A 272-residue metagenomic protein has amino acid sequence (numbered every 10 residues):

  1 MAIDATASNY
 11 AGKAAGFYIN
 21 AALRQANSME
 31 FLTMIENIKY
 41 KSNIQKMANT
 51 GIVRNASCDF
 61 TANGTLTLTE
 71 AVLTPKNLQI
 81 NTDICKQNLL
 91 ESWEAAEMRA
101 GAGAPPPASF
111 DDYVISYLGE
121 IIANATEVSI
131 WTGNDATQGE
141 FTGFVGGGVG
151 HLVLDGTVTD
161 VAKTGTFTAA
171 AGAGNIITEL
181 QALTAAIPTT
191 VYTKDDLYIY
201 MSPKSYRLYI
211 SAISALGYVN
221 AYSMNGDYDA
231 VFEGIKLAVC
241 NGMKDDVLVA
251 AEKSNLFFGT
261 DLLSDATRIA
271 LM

Functional and structural regions predicted by a protein language model:
A2-I52, G146-A170, G174, R207-M272: Sequence/fold signature of self-assembling virion shell proteins
A15-A96, I115, T142-G143: Assembly/oligomerization interface modules of large self-assembling protein complexes
R54, A102-P105, A251: Extended, non-catalytic structural segments that build the interaction scaffolds of large macromolecular assemblies
K86, P203-S205, N241: Short, flexible loop/turn elements at secondary-structure junctions
S92-W93, E127, L208-I210: Short helix/loop capping segments that flank catalytic or ligand/cofactor-binding pockets
E94, I130-D135, T193-S202, Y222: Short coil/turn segments at secondary-structure boundaries
A95-A185: Alpha-helical scaffold segments that mediate packing/assembly in large oligomeric complexes
I177-G217: Ordered core of a single globular domain
